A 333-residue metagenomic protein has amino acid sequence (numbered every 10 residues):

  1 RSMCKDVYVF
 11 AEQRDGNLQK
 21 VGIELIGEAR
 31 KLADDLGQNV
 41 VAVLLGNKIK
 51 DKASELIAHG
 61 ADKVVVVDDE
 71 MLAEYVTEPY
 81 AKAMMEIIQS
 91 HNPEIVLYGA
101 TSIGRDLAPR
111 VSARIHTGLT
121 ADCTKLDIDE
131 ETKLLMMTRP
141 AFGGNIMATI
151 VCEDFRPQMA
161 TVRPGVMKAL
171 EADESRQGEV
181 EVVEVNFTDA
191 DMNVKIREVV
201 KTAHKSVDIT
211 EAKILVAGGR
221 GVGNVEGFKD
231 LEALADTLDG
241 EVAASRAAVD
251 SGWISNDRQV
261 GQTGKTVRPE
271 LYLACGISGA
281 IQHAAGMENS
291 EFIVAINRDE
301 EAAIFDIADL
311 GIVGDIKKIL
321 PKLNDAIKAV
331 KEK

Functional and structural regions predicted by a protein language model:
R1-K333: N-terminal glycine-rich FAD/FM-binding segment characteristic of electron-transfer flavoproteins
